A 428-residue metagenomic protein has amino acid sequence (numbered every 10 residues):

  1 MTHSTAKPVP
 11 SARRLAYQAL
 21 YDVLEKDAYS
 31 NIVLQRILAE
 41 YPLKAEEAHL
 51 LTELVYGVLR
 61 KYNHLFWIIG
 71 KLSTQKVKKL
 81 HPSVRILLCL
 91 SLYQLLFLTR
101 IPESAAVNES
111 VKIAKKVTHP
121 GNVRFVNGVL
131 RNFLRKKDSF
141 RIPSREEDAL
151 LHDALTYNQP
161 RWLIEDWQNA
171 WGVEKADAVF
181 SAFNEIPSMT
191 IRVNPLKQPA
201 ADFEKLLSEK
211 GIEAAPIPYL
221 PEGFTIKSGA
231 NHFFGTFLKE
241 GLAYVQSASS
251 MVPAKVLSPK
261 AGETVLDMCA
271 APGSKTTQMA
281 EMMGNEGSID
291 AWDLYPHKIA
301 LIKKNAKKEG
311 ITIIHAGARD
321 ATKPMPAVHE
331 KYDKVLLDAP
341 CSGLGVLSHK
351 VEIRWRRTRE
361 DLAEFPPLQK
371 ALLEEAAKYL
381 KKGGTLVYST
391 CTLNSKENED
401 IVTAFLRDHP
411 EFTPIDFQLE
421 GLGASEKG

Functional and structural regions predicted by a protein language model:
M1-G428: S-adenosylmethionine
